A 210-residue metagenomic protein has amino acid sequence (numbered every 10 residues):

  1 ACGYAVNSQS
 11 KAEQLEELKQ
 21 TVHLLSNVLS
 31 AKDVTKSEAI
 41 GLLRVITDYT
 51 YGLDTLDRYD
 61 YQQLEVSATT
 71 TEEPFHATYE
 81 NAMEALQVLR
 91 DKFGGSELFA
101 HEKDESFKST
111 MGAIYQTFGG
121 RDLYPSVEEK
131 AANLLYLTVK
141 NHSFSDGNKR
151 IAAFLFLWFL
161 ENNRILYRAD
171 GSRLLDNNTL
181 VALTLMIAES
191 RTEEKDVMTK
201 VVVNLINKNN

Functional and structural regions predicted by a protein language model:
A1-N210: FIC/Doc superfamily catalytic core
